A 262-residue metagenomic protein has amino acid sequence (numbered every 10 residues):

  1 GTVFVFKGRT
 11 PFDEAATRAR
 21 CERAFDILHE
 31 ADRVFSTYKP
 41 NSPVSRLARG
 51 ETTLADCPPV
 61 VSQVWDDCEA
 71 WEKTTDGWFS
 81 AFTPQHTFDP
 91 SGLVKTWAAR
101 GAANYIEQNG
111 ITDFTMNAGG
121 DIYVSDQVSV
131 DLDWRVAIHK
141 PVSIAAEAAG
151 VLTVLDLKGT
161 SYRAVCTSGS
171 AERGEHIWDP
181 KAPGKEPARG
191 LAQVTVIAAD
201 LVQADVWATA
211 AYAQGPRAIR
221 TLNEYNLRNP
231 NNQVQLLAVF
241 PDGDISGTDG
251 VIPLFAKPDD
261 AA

Functional and structural regions predicted by a protein language model:
G1-A262: Mature catalytic core of soluble alpha/beta enzymes
